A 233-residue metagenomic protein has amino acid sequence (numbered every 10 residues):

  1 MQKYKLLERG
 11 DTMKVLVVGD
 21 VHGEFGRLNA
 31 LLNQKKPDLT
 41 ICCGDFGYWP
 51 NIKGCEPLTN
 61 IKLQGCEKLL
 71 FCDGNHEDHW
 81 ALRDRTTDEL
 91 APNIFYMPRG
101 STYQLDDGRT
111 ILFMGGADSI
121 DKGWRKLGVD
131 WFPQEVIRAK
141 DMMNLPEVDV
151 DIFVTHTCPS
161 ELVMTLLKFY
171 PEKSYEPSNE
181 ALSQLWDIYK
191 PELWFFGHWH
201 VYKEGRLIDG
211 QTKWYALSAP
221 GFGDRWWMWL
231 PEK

Functional and structural regions predicted by a protein language model:
Y4-E8, V18, G23-D106: Core catalytic region of metal-dependent phosphoesterases/phosphodiesterases, especially metallo-beta-lactamase-like
T12-L16: Extreme N-terminal starter segment of soluble prokaryotic enzymes
V17-G19, T40-D45, L69-H76, M97-P98 (+4 more regions): Active-site neighborhood of phospho(di)ester-bond hydrolases with catalytic His/Asp-centered motifs
V18-H22, L127-V136, L167, K173-S178 (+3 more regions): Catalytic cores of nucleotide-sugar-dependent glycosyltransferases that transfer UDP/GDP/TDP-activated
F25-G26, W49-P50, H79-A81, Y103-D106 (+4 more regions): Short catalytic/ligand-binding loop motif for oxyanion handling, primarily in non-cytosolic enzymes, centered on
G47-T59, D149-Y189: Active-site-proximal segments of metal-dependent phosphoesterases and phosphodiesterases across multiple
T102-D107, Q184-I188, H200-K233: Binuclear metal-dependent phosphoesterase catalytic core
G108-S174: Active-site-proximal loop/helix segment associated with metal-binding centers of metalloenzymes
